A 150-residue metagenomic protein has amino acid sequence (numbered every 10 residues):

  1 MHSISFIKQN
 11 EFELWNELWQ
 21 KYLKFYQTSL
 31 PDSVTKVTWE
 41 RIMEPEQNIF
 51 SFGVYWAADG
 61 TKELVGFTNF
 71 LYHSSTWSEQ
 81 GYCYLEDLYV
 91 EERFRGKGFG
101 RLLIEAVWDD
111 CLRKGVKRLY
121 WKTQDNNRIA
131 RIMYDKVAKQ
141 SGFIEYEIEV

Functional and structural regions predicted by a protein language model:
H2-E17: A short beta-loop-alpha structural element at the N-terminal edge of CoA-dependent acyl/N-acetyltransferase catalytic
W19-R41: Conserved GNAT-fold acetyl-CoA-binding loop/helix
R41-G53, Y84: A short helix-loop-beta-strand connector motif used in the catalytic cores of GNAT acetyltransferases and, in some
G53, K62-Y72, Y84: Conserved beta-strand in the GNAT
Q80-E92: Conserved acetyl-CoA binding element of GNAT-fold acetyltransferases
F94, G98-A106: Conserved acetyl-CoA pyrophosphate-binding loop and the N-cap/start of the following alpha-helix in GNAT-like
R101, D125-I144: Conserved active-site alpha-helix within GNAT-family acetyltransferase domains
L112-T123: Conserved GNAT acetyl-CoA-binding A-motif
